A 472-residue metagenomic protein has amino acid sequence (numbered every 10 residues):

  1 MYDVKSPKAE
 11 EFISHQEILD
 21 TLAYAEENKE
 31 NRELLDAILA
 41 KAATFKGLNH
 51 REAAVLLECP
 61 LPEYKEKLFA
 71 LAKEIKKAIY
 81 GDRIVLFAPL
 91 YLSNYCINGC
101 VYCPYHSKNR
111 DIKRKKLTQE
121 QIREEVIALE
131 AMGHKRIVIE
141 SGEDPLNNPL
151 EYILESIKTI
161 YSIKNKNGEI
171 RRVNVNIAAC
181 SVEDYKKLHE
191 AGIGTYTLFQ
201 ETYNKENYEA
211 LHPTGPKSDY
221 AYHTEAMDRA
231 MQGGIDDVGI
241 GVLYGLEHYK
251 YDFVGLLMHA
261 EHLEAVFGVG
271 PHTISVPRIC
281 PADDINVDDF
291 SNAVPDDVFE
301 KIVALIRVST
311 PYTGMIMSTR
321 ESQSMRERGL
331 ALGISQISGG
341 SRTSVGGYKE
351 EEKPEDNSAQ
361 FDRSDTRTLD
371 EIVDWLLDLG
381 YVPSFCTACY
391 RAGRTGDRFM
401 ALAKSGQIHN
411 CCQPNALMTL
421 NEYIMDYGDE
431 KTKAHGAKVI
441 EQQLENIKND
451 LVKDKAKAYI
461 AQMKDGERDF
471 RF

Functional and structural regions predicted by a protein language model:
M1-A37, K41, E327-L332, S341-F472: Radical SAM enzyme core and accessory elements
A40, T44-I84: An N-cap/entry alpha-helix motif that binds or orients negatively charged groups
Y80-G81, V85-Q121: Canonical Radical SAM [4Fe-4S] cluster-binding loop centered on the CxxxCxxC motif and its immediate flanking residues
A88, V126, L154-Y161, Y185 (+5 more regions): Generic structural signal for well-ordered alpha-helices, preferentially at hydrophobic/aromatic core positions
S107-E124, A128-A230, D236-L246, G268-S275 (+1 more regions): Core AdoMet radical
S141, T195, Q200, A221-I285 (+4 more regions): Conserved C-terminal portion of the radical SAM core fold that forms the substrate/S-adenosylmethionine-binding
L211-K217, D288-N292, S358: Short glycine-enriched, charge-decorated loop/helix-capping segments at active-site entrances that position
